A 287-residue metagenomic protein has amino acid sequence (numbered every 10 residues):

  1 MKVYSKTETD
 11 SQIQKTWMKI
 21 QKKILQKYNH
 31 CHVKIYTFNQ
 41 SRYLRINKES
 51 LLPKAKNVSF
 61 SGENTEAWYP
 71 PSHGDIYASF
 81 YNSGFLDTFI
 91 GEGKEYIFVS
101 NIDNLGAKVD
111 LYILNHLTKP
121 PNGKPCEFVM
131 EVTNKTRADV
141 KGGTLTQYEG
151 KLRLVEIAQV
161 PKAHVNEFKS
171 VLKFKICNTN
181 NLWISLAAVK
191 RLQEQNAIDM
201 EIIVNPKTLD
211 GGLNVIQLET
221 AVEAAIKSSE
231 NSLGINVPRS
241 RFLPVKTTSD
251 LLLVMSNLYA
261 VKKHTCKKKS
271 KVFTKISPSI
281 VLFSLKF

Functional and structural regions predicted by a protein language model:
M1-K2, S232: Hydrophobic beta-strand segments of well-ordered beta-sheets in folded domains
K2-Q12: Conserved Walker A/P-loop ATP-binding site and its immediately adjacent core in helicase/helicase-like ATPase domains
V3, V33-Y36, L44-I46, I276 (+1 more regions): Hydrophobic transmembrane signal anchors and adjacent membrane-proximal interface regions, especially in viral
T7, W17-I20, I24-L186, K190-A197: Conserved core of the sugar-phosphate nucleotidyltransferase
N115-F287: Left-handed beta-helix
